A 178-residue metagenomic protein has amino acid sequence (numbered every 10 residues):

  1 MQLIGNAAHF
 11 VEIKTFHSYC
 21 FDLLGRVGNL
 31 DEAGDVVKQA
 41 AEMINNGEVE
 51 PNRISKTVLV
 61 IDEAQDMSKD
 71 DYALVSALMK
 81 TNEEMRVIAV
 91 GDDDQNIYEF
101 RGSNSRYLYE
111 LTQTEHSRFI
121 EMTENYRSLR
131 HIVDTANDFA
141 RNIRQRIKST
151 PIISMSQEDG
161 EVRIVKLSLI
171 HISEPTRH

Functional and structural regions predicted by a protein language model:
M1, T15, T176: Ser/Thr-centric signal marking residues that sit in or immediately flank functional binding/regulatory motifs
M1-V11: Conserved helix-turn-beta segment of the N-terminal RecA-like "Helicase ATP-binding" lobe in SF1/SF2 helicases
F10-E12, R118, R163: Conserved beta-strand segments of alpha/beta enzyme cores
E12-R106, E124: Conserved helicase NTPase motor core
F21-V27, R130-T135, E161, S173: Short, solvent-exposed polar/charged micro-motifs at secondary-structure junctions
A73-G160: Conserved RecA-like helicase ATPase core segment that couples NTP binding/hydrolysis to strand translocation
R163-L169: Short acidic-hydrophobic, aromatic-tinged amphipathic segments that line or gate anion-handling sites
I170-R177: Conserved small/polar residues in nucleotide/adenosyl-binding loops
